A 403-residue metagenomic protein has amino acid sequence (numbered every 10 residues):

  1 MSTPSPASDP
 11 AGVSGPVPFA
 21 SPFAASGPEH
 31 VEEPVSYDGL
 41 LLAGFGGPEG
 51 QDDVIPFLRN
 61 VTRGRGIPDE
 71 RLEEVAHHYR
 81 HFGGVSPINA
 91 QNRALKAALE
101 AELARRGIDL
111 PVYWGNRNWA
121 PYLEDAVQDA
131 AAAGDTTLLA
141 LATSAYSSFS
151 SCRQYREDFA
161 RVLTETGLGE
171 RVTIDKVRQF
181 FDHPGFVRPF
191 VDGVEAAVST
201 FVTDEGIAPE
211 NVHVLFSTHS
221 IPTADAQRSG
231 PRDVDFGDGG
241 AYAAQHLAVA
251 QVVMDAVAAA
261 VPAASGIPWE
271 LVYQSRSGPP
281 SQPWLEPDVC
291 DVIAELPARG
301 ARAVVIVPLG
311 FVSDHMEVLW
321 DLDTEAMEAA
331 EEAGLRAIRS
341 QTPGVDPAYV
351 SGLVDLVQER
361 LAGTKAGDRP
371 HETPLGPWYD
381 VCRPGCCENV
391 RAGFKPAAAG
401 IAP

Functional and structural regions predicted by a protein language model:
S2-P403: Active-site-proximal alpha-helix that buttresses catalytic centers in soluble enzyme cores
